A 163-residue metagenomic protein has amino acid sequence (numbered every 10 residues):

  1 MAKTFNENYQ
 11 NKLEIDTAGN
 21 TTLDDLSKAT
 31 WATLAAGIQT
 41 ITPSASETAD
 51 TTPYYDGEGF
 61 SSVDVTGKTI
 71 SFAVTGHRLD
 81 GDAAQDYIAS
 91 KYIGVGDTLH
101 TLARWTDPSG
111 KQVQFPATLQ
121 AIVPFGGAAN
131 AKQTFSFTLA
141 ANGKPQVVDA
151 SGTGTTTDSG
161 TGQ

Functional and structural regions predicted by a protein language model:
M1-T4, T138-A140, K144-Q163: Viral virion structural and adsorption modules
A2-R78, P116-Q133: Solvent-exposed edge beta-strands and adjacent loop segments that serve as assembly or binding interfaces
D64, G94-L99, P124-G127, A140-G143 (+1 more regions): Short, surface-exposed linear patches
L79-G81, K144: Acidic glycine-/aspartate-rich tracts in secreted/extracellular proteins
A83-P116: Short, acidic/charged, Gly/Pro-enriched secondary-structure junctions
Y87, K132, S151-G152: A generic "cationic amphipathic patch" detector
R104-V148: Short beta-strand and beta-hairpin "edge-sheet" elements
